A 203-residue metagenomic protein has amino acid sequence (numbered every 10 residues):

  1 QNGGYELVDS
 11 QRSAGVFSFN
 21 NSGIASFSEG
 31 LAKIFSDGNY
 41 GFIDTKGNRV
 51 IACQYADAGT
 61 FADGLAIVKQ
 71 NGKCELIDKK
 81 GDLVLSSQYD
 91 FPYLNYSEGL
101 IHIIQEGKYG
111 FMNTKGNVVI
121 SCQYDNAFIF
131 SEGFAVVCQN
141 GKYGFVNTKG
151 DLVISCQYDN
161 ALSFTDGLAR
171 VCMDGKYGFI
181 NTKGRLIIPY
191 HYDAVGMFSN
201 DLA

Functional and structural regions predicted by a protein language model:
Q1-A203: Residue-level detector of conserved, function-critical positions
